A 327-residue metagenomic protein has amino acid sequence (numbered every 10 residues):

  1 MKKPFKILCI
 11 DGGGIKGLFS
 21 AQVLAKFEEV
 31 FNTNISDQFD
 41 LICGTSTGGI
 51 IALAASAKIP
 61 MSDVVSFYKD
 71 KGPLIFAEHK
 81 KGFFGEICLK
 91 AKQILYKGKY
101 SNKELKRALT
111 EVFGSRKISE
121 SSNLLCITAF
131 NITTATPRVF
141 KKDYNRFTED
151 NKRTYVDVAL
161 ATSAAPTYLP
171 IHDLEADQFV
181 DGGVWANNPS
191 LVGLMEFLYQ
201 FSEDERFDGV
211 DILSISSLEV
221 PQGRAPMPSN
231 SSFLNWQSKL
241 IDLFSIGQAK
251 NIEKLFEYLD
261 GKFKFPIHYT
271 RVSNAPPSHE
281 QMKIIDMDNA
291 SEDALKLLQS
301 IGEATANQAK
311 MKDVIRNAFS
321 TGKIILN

Functional and structural regions predicted by a protein language model:
M1-K2, P170, L174-A176, V184-A186 (+3 more regions): C-terminal helical/tail subdomains of lipid-metabolizing enzymes
M1-K3, N34-Q38, I118-S122, E203-G209 (+1 more regions): Short helix-terminating capping/connector loops at secondary-structure junctions
K2-I7, T45-T47, G82-K92, T136 (+2 more regions): Surface-exposed beta-strand-to-loop junctions that form interaction patches on eukaryotic regulatory domains
P4-C9, G14-L109, K152-A159: Patatin-like phospholipase
I7-I10, D40-S46, L125-F130, G209-Q222 (+1 more regions): Extended hydrophobic secondary-structure segments that form protein cores and membrane-embedded regions
I15, S119-S202, S238: Active-site gating loop/helix substructures
G98-N123, N187, G209, A225-D260: Surface cap/lid and interfacial helix-loop subdomains adjacent to catalytic sites that gate substrate access
A176, N188, L194-P228: Hydrophobic, mid-to-C-terminal alpha-helical segments
